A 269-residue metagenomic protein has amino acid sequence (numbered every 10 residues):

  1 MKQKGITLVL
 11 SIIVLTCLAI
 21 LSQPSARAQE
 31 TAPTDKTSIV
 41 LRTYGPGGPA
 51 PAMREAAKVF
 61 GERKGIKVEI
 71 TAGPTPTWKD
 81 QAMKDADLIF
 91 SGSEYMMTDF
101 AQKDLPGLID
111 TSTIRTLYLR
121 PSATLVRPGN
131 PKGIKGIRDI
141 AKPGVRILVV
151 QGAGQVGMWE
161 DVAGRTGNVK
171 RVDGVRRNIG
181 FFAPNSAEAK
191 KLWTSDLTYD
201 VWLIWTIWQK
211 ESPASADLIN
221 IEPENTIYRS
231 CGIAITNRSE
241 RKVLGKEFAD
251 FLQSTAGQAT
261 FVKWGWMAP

Functional and structural regions predicted by a protein language model:
M1-K4: Positively charged n-region of N-terminal signal peptides that target proteins for export
V9-I20: Bacterial N-terminal signal peptides
S22-P24, A28-E69, P76-K84, S93-E94 (+2 more regions): Exported/periplasmic ABC-transporter solute-binding proteins
D104-D110: Short acidic (Asp/Glu) patches
